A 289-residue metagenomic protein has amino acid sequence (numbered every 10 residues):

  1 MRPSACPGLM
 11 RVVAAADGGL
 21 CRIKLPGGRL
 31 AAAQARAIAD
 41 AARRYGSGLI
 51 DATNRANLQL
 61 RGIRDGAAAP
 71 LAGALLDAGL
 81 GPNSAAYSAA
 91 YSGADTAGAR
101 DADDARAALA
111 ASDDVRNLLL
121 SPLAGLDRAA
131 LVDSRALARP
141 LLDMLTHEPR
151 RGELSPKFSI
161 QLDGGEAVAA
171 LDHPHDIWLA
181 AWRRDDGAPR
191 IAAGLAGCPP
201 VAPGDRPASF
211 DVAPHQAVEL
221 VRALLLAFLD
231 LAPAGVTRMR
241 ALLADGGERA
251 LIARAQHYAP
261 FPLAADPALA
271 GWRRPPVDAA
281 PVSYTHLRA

Functional and structural regions predicted by a protein language model:
M1-R43: N-terminal basic/disordered segments at the start of proteins
A42-S47, L76-N83, F228-A232: A common structural junction motif
L49-A52, R151-S155, L229-V277: Flexible, glycine/charged-enriched surface loops at secondary-structure junctions
R61, A68-L71, L75-S84, S112-D114: Membrane helical hairpin/interfacial module
P82-Y87, D101-K157: Acidic low-complexity segments
D163-R238: Mobile "lid/hinge" segments at catalytic clefts and subdomain interfaces of large enzymes
T285-A289: Conserved small/polar residues in nucleotide/adenosyl-binding loops
